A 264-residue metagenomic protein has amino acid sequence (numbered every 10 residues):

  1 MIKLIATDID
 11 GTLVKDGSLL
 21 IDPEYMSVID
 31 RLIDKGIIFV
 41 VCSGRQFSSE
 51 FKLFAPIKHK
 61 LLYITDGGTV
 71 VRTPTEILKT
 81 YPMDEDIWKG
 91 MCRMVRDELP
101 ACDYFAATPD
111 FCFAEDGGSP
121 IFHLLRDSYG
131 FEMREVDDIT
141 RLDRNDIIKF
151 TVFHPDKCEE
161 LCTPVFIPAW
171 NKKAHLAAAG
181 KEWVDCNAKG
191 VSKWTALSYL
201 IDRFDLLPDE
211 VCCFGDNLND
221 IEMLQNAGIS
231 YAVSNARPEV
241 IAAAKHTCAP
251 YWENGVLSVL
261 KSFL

Functional and structural regions predicted by a protein language model:
M1-T7, D30, D34: Non-catalytic pre-domain segments flanking phosphatase-related domains
K3-S18: Asp-based phosphoryl-transfer active-site loop
L20-F122: Active-site phosphate-binding/coordination module
L32, G67, F150, L197 (+3 more regions): Residue-level signal for inorganic ion chemistry
G36-V40, H59-L61, I148-K149, D209-E210 (+1 more regions): Short active-site oxyanion
I57-H59, G67, A169-K172, N226-A227 (+1 more regions): Short, structured coil segments at secondary-structure junctions
M94, A101-F214, L218-N226, N235: Conserved acidic, metal-coordinating active-site core of Asp-based, Mg2+-dependent phosphoryl-transfer enzymes
N226, S230, S234-L264: Asp-based, Mg2+/Mn2+-dependent phosphohydrolase catalytic module
